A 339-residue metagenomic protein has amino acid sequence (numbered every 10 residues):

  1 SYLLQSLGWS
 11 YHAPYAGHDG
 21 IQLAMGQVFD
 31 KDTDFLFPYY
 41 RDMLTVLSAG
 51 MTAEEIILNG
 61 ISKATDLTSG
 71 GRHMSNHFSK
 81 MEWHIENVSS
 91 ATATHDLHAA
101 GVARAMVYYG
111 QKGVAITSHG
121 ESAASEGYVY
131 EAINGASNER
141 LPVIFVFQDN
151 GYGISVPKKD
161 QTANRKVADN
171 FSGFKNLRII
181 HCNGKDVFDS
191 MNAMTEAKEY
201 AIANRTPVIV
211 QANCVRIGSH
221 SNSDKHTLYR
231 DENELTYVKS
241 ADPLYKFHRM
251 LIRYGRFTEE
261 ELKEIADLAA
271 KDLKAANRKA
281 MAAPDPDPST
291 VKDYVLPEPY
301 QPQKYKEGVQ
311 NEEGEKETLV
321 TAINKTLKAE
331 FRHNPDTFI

Functional and structural regions predicted by a protein language model:
S1-I21, A212, I217-S219, S223-F338: Conserved acidic/glycine
Y2-L141, P157-K175, D336: Cofactor-binding active-site loop characterized by glycine-rich and histidine/acidic residues
F29-P38, M43-L47, D66-R72, V102-R104 (+6 more regions): Short, surface-exposed, charge-dense and proline/glycine-enriched linear segments
H84-R278, A282: Glycine-rich ThDP/TPP pyrophosphate-binding loop and its adjacent helix/strand module within ThDP-dependent enzymes
